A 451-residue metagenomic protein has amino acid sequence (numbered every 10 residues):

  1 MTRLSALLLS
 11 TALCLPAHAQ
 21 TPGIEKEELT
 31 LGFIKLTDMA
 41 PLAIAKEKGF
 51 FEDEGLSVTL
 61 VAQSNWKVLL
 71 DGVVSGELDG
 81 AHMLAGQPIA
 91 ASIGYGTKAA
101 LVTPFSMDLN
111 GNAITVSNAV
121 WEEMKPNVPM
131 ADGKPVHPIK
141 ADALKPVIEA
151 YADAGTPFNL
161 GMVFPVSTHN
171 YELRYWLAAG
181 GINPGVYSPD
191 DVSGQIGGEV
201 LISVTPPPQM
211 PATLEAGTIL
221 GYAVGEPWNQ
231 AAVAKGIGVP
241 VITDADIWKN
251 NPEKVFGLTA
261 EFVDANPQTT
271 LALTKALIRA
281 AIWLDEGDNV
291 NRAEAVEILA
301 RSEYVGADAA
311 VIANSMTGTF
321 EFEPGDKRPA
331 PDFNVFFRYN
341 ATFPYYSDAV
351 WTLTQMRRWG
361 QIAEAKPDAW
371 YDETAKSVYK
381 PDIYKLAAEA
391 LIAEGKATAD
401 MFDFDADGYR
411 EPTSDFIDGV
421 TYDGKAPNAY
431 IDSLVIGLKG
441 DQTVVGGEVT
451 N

Functional and structural regions predicted by a protein language model:
M1-A19: Gram-negative bacterial Sec-dependent N-terminal signal peptides
Q20-T205, T213-N250, F402: Short, glycine-/small- and polar/acidic-enriched structural segments that line small-molecule recognition paths
Q20-T59, A141-N159, D326-N451: N-terminal hydrophobic or amphipathic helices and topogenic motifs
L36, Q63-K67, H82, V163-T168 (+4 more regions): Soluble non-cytosolic domains of exported or imported proteins
N118, P207-F320: Pocket-lining segment of extracytoplasmic ligand-binding domains
N118-N127, F262, P381-E389: Short alpha-helical interface patches
A178-P208, G236-K254, F336-F337, F343 (+3 more regions): Repeat-unit-sized solenoid/scaffold elements
D264-D382: Secondary-structure end/capping motifs
